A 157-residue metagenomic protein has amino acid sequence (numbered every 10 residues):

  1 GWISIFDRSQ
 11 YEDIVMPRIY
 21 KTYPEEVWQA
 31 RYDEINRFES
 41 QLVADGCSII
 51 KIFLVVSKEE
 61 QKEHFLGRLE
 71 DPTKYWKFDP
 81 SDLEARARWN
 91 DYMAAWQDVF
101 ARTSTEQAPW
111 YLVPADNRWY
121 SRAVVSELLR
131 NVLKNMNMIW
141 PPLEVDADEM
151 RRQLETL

Functional and structural regions predicted by a protein language model:
G1, D33-Q41, Q97-F100: Conserved alpha-helical scaffold flanking the Walker A/P-loop in AAA+ ATPase domains
G1, F78, N135-M136: Non-catalytic cap/lid and distal C-terminal segments of serine-dependent acyl enzymes
G1-Y23: PAPS-dependent sulfation machinery
S4-F6, I50-I52, Y111: Hydrophobic/aromatic beta-strand patches that form the interior of the parallel beta-sheet core in alpha/beta enzyme
Q10-E12, V56-E59, N117-W119: Short, solvent-exposed loop/turn segments at secondary-structure junctions
M16-E34, L42-A94, P141-D148: A glycine- and Lys/Arg-enriched "phosphate-lid" helix/loop adjacent to the NTP-binding pocket of small-molecule kinases
Q41-D45, R102-T105: Arginine/glycine-rich "motif VI" loop of SF2 helicases in the C-terminal RecA-like domain
A94-L157: NTP-dependent small-molecule kinase module
